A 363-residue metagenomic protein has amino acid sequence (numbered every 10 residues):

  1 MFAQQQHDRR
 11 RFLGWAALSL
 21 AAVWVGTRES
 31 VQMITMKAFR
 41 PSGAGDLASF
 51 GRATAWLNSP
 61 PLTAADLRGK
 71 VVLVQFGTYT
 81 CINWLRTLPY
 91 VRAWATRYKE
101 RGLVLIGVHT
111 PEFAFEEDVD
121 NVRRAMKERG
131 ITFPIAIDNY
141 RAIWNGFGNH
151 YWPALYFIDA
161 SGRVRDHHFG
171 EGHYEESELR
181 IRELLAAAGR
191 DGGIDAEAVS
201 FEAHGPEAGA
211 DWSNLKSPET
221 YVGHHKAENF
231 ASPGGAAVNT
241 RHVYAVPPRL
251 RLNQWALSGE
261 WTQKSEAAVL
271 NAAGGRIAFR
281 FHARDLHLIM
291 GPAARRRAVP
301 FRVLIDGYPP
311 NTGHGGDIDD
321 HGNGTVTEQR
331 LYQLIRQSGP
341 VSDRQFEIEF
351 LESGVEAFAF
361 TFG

Functional and structural regions predicted by a protein language model:
F2, L13-A22, G26, K37-A55 (+1 more regions): Non-globular targeting/processing and membrane-anchoring segments
G51-V72: A short beta-strand-turn-helix
G69-V72, R101-V104, I131-F133, A160: Loop/turn elements at helix/coil->beta-strand transitions in domains of secreted/extracellular proteins
Q75-C81, T110: Aromatic-flanked redox-active Cys/Sec active sites in thiol-based oxidoreductases, especially the WC-centered
L85-R129, N139-I143, V299-F301: Structural microenvironment flanking redox-active thiols in thiol-disulfide oxidoreductases
D120-I158, L288: Short, internal strand/loop/helix patches that form the active-site neighborhood or redox-interaction surface
Y156-D166: Short, glycine-anchored, charge-dense loop/turn motifs used at functional sites
V164-L185: Non-catalytic, surface beta->alpha helical segment in thiol-disulfide oxidoreductase systems
